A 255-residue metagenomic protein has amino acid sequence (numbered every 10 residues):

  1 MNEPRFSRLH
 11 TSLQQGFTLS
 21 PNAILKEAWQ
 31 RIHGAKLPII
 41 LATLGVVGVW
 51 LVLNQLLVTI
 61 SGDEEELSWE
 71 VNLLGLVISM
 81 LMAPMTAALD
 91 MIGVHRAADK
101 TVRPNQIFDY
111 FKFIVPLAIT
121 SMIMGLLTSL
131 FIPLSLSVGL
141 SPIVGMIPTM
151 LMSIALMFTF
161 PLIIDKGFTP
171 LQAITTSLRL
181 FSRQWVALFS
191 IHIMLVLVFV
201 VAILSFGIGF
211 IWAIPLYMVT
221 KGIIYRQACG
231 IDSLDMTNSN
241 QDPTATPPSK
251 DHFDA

Functional and structural regions predicted by a protein language model:
M1-A255: Hydrophobic alpha-helical membrane segments
